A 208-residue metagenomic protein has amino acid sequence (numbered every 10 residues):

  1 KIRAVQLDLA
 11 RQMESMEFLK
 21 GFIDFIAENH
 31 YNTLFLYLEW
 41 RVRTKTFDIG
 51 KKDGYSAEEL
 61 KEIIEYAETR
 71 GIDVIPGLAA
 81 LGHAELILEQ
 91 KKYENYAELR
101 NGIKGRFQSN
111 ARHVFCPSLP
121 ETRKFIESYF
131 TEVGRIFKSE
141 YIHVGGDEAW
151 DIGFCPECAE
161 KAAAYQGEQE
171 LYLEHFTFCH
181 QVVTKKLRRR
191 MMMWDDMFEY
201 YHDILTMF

Functional and structural regions predicted by a protein language model:
K1-K186, M192: Feature activates predominantly on carbohydrate-active enzymes
M191-F208: Substrate-binding cleft/loops of secretory-pathway carbohydrate-active enzymes
